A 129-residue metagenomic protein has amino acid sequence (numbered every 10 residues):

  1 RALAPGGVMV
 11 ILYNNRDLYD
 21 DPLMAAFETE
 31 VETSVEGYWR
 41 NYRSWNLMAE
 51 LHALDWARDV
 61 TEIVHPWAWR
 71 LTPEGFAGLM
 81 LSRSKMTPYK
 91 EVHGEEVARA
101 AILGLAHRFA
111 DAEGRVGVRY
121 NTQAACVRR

Functional and structural regions predicted by a protein language model:
R1: Short, surface-exposed basic-aromatic patches at helix termini and helix-loop junctions that form
A4-L71: Conserved catalytic/acceptor-binding region of the Class I
A49-R129: Conserved Class I S-adenosyl-L-methionine
